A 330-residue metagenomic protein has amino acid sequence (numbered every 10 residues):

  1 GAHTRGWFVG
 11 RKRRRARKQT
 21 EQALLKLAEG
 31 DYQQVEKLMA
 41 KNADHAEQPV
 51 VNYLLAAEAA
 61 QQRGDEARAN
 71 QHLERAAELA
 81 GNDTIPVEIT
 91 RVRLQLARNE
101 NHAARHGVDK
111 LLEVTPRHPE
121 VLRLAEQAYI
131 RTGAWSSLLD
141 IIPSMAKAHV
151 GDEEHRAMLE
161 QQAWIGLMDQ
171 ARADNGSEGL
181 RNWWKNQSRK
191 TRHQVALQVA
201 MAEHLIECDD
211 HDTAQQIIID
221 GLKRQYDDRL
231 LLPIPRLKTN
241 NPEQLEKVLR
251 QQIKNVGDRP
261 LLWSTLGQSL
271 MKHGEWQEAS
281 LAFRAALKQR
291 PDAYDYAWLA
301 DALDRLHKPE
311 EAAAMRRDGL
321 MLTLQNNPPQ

Functional and structural regions predicted by a protein language model:
K12-Q48, L55, Q62-D65, T90 (+4 more regions): Alpha-helical segment of the N-proximal tetratricopeptide repeat
Y32-Q33, E66-A67, N101, W135 (+6 more regions): TPR-repeat structural position
V51-L55, Q71, I85-T90, H106 (+9 more regions): Alpha-solenoid helical repeat scaffolds
A57-Q61, E74-A77, T84-R93, E160 (+2 more regions): Alpha-helical adaptor scaffolds
L79, E113-V114, E126-G151, Q215 (+3 more regions): TPR/TPR-like (Sel1-like) alpha-helical repeat modules
